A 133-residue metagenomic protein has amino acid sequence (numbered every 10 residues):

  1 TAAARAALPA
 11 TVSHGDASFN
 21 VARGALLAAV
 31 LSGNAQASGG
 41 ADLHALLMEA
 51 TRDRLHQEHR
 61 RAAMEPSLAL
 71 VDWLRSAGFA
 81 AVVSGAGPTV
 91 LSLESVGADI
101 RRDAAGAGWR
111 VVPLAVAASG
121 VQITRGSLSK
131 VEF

Functional and structural regions predicted by a protein language model:
T1-G33, L47: Anionic-ligand binding region
V30-F133: Glycine-rich, charge-dense phosphate/pyrophosphate-binding loop(s) and the adjacent flexible "lid"/catalytic subdomain
